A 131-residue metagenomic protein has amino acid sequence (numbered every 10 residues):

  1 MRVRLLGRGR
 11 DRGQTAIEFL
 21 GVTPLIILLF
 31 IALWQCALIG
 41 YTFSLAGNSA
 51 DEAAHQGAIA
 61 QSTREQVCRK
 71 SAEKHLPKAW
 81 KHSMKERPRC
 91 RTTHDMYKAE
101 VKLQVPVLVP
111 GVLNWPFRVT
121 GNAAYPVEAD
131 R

Functional and structural regions predicted by a protein language model:
M1-S71: Alpha-helical assembly-interface signal, strongest on the long, hydrophobic N-terminal helix that forms
R2-V3, A58-R131: Short, conserved structural patches
